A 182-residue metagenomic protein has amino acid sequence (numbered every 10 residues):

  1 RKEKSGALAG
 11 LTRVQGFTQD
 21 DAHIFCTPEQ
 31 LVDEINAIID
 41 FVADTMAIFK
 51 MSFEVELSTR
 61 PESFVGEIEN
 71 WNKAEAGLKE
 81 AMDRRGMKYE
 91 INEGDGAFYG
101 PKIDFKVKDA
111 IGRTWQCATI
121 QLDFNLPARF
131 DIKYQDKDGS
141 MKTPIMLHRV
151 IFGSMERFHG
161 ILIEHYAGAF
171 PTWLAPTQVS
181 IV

Functional and structural regions predicted by a protein language model:
R1-V182: NTP/phosphate- and nucleic-acid-binding module
